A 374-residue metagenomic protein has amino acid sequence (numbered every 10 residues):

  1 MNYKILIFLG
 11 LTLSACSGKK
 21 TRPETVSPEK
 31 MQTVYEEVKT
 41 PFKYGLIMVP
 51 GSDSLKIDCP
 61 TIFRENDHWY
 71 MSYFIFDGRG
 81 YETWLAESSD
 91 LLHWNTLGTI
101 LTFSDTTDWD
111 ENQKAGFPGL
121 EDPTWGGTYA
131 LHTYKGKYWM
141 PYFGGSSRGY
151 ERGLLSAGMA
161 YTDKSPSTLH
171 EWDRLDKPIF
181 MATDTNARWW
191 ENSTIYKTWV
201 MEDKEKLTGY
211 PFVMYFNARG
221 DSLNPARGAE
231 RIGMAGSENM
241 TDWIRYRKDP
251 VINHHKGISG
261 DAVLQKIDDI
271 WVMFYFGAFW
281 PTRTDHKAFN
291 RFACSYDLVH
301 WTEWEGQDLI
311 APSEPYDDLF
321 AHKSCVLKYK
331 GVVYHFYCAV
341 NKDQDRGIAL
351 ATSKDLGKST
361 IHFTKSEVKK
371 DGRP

Functional and structural regions predicted by a protein language model:
N2-F8: Sec-dependent signal peptide recognition, specifically the positively charged N-region followed immediately by
L9-S17: Hydrophobic h-region of N-terminal signal peptides that target proteins for export in Gram-negative bacteria
C16-G116, L120-Y196, M201-I258, Q265-L319 (+1 more regions): Beta-rich carbohydrate-recognition and catalytic domains
